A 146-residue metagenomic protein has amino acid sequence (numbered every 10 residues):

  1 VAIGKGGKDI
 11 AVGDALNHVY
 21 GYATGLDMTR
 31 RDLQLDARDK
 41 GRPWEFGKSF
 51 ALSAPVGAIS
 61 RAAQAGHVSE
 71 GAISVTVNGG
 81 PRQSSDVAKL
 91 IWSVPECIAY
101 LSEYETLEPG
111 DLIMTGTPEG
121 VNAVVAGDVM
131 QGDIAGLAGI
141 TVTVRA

Functional and structural regions predicted by a protein language model:
V1-E108, L112, G120-A146: Catalytic-core "active-site belt" of small-molecule-metabolizing enzymes, emphasizing His/Asp/Glu-rich regions
